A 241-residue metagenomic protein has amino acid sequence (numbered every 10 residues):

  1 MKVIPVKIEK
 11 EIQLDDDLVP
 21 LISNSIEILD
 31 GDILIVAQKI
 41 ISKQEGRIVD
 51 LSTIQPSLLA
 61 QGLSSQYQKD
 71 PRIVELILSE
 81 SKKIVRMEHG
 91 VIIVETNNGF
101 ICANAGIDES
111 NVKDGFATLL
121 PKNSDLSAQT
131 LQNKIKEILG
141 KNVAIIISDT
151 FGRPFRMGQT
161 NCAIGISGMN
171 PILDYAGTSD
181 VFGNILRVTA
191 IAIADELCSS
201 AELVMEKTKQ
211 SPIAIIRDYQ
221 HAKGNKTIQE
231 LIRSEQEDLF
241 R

Functional and structural regions predicted by a protein language model:
M1-R241: N-terminal and secondary-structure boundary signal
